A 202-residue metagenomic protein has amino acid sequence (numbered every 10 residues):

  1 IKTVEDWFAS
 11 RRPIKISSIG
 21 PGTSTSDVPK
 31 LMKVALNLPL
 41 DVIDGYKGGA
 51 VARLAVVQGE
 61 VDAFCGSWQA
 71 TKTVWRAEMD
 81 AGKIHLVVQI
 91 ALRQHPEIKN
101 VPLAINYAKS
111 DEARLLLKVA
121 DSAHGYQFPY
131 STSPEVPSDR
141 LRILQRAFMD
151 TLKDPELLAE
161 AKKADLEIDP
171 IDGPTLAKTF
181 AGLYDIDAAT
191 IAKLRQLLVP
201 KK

Functional and structural regions predicted by a protein language model:
I1-V51, A55-Q58, A108-L115, A123-E160: Hinge/capping helix and adjacent helix->loop/strand transition within the periplasmic-binding protein
K15-S17, F64, V87: Short, well-ordered beta-strand segments
L31, A35, A50-F64, Q69 (+2 more regions): Short helices/loops that flank or line small-molecule/ion binding pockets
L38-D41, T73-Q89, E97-E112, A188-I191: Ligand-binding "clamshell"
G45, C65-S67, Q89, I171: Short beta-strand and adjacent tight-turn residues that come in two discontinuous sequence segments and form the edges
M79-G82, S122-Y126: Short Pro/Gly-enriched coil loops immediately N-terminal to beta-strands
A81-K83, Y107, V136-K202: An extracytoplasmic/periplasmic, membrane-proximal ligand-sensing/linker region
